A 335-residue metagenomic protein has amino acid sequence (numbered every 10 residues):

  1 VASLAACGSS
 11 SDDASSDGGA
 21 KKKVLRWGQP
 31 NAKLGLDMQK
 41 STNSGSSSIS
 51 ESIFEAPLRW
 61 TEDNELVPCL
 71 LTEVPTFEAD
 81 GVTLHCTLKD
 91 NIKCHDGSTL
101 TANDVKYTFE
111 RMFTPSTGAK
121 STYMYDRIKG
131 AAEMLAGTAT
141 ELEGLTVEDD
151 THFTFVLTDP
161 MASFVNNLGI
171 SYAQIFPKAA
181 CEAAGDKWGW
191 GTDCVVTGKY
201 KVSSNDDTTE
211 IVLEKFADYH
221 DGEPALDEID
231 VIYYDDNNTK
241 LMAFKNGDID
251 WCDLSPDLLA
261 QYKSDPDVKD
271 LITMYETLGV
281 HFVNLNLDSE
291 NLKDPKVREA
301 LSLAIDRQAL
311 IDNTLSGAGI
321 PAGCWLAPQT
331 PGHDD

Functional and structural regions predicted by a protein language model:
C7-G19: Bacterial lipoprotein signal-peptidase II cleavage site
G28-A79, V195: N-terminal lobe/hinge region of extracytoplasmic solute-binding protein
E73-S121, T154, A243, N291: Aromatic- and charge-enriched surface segment that lines or borders ligand/interaction sites
T87, D104-K106, T122-A179: Surface-exposed binding/hinge segments that line and control ligand-binding clefts or catalytic entry sites
T101-T108, D150-V156, G198-K199, D227-E228 (+1 more regions): Alpha-helical secondary-structure segments
L157-P224, E228: Gly/Pro-rich hinge or "lid" segments in bacterial periplasmic/extracellular proteins
W188-G191, F216-Y262: Ligand-site clamp/hinge motif
P321-D335: Structural transition elements
